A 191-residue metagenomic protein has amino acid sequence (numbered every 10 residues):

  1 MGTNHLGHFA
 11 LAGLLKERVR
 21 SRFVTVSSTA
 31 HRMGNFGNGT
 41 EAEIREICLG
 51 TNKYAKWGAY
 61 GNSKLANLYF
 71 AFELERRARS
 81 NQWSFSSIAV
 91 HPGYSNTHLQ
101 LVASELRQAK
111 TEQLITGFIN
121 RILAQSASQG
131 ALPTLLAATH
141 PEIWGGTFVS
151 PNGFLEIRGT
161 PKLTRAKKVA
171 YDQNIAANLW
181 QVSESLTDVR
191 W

Functional and structural regions predicted by a protein language model:
M1-A109, L186-W191: Rossmann-fold NAD(P)H-dependent dehydrogenase/reductase core
L49-Y60, T116-A124, K168-V169: A short acidic, glycine-rich active-site loop that binds or catalyzes chemistry on phosphate/adenosine moieties
S63, L114-L163, Q173-A177: C-terminal helical subdomain
Y69-F72, L132, Q181: Short, contiguous clusters of charged residues that form electrostatic/catalytic patches at enzyme active sites, used
H98-A103, P161-A170: Short, charged low-complexity intrinsically disordered segments located at boundaries of structured domains
Q108-K110, K168, W180: A catalytic-pocket lid/entrance helix-loop region that shapes and gates access to the active site across common
A170-Q173, A177-W191: Intracellular terminal tails of multi-pass secondary transporters
